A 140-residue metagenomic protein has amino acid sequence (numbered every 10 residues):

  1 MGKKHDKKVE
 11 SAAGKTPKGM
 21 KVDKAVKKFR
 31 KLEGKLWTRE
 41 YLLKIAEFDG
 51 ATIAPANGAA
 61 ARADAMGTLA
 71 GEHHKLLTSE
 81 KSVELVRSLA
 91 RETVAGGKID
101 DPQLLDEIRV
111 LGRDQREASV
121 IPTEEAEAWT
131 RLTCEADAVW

Functional and structural regions predicted by a protein language model:
G2-E10, G14-W140: A well-structured
